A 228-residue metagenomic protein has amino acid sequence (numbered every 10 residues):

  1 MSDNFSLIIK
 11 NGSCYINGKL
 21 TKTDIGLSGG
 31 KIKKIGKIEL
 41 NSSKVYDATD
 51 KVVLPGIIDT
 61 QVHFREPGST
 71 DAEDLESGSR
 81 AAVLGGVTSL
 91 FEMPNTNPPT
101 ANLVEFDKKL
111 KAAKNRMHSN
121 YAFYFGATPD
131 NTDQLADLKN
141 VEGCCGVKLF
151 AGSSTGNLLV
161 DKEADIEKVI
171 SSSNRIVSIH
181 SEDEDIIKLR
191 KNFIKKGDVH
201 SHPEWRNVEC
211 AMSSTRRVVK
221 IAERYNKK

Functional and structural regions predicted by a protein language model:
M1-P55: Histidine-rich, glycine-flanked metal-binding segment
G12, G30, D50, Q61 (+5 more regions): Divalent metal-coordination and catalytic microenvironments
K51-R116: Metal-associated gating/positioning segment near the N- to mid-region
G56-V62, L90, Y121-F125, C145-L149 (+1 more regions): Hydrophobic faces of well-ordered beta-strands that scaffold small-molecule active sites in alpha/beta enzyme cores
H63-A72, F91-L103, F123-T132, F150-D161 (+3 more regions): Divalent metal-binding segments
V87-F91, R116-N120, I221-K228: Short, surface-exposed connector motifs at secondary-structure boundaries
L103-S119, K168-I179: Alpha-helix-loop-beta-strand connector modules within alpha/beta enzyme cores
T132-K228: Histidine/acidic residue-rich metal-binding segments in metalloenzymes
